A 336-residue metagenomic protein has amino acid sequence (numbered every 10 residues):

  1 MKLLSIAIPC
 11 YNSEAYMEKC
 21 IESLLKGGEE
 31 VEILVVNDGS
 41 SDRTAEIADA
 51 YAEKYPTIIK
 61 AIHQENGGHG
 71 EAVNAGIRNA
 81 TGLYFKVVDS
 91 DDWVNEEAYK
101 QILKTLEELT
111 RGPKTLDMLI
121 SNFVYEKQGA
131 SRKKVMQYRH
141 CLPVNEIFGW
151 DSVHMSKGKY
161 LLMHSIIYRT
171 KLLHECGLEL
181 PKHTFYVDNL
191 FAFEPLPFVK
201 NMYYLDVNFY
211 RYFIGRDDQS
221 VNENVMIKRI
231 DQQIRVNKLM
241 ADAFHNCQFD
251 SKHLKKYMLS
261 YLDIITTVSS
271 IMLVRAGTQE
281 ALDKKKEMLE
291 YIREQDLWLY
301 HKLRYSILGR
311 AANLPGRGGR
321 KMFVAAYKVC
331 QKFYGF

Functional and structural regions predicted by a protein language model:
E22-V31: Short, acidic, metal-binding catalytic loop of nucleotide-sugar glycosyltransferases
S23, N37-E46, G68: A conserved acidic beta->alpha catalytic loop
E30-G39, K60-E65, D89-S90: Short beta-strand/loop segment that forms part of the nucleotide-sugar
Q64-A80: Glycine-rich, basic loop-to-helix element that forms the pyrophosphate-binding segment of sugar-nucleotide handling
H69, D92-M202, I214, D218-M226: Donor-binding/catalytic cores of nucleotide-activated saccharide and glycerol-phosphate transferases/polymerases
F85: Short aromatic/hydrophobic "clamp" motif used to bind/position activated sugar donors
T184, N201-V236, A276-D283: Nucleotide-sugar-dependent glycosyltransferase catalytic core
R275-F336: Membrane-interface aromatic/basic loop that binds lipid-linked glycans or pyrophosphate carriers, typified by
